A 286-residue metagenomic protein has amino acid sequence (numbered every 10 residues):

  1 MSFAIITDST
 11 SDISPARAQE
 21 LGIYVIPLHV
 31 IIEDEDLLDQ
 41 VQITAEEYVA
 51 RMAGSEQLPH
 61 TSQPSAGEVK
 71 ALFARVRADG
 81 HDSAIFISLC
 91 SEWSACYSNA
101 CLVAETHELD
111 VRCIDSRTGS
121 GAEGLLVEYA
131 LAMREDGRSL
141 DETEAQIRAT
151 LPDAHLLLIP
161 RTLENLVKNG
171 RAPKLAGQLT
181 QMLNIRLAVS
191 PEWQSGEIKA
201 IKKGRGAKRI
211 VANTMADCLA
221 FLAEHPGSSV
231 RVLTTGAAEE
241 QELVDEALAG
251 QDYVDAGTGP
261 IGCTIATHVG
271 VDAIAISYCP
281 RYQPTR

Functional and structural regions predicted by a protein language model:
A4-P64: N-terminal glycine-rich anion-binding loop in soluble enzyme alpha/beta folds
T10-Y24, L28-H29, S83, E92 (+2 more regions): Mixed-charge interfacial surface used for oligomerization/domain docking and macromolecular partner engagement
L38, S116-G119: A short, ordered amphipathic alpha-helix with a cationic face
A45-Y48, V69, V127: A general structural signal for well-ordered alpha-helical segments in protein cores
V49-S65, Q194-R209: Acidic/glycine-enriched edge-of-secondary-structure segments
S55-Q57, Q63-S94, S98-N99, E144 (+1 more regions): Glycine-rich phosphate- or other oxyanion-binding loops that anchor nucleotides, phosphorylated ligands
